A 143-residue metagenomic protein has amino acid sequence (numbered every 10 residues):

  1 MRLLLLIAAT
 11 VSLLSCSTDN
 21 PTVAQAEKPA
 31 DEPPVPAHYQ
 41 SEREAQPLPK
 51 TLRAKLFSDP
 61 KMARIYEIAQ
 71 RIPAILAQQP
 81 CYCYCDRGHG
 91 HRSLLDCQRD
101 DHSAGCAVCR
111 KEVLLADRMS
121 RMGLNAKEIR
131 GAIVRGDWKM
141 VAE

Functional and structural regions predicted by a protein language model:
M1-Q70, D117-R121, K127-E143: Secretory/periplasmic and organellar redox-cofactor proteins
K50, A74, L95: Flexible, active-site-adjacent loop/turn segments at secondary-structure boundaries
Q70-A77: Short, flexible, mixed-charge glycine/proline-rich loop motifs that serve as phosphate/nucleic-acid-contacting
Q79-V113: Short, thiol/selenol-centered motifs that function as redox-active sites or metal-ligating centers
R110-K111, L124-A126: Short, surface-exposed, polar/charged, turn-prone segments marking secondary-structure boundaries
